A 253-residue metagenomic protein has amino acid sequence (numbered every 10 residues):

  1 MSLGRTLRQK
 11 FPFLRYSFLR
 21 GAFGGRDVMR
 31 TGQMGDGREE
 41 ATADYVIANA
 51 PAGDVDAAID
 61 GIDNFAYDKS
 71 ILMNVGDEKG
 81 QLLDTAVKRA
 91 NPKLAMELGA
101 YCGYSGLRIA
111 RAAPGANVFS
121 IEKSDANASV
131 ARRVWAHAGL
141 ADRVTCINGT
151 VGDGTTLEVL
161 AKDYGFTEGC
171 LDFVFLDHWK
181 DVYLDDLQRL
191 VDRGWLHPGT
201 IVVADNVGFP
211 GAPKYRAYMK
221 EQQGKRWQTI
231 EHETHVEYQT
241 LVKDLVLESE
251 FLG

Functional and structural regions predicted by a protein language model:
S2-V55, K69: N-terminal auxiliary segments of SAM/dcSAM-dependent transferases
N64-D77, A86-A90: Class I SAM-dependent methyltransferase Rossmann-like catalytic core, especially the SAM/SAH-binding loop
P92-Y101: Conserved class I S-adenosyl-L-methionine
G106-A110: Conserved SAM-dependent methyltransferase scaffold
N117-E122: Conserved SAM-binding motif I beta-strand of class I
S124-C170: S-adenosyl-L-methionine
F166, L171-V182: A short SAM/SAH-binding and catalytic strip from SAM-dependent methyltransferases
V182-G253: C-terminal substrate-binding/active-site "lid" region of AdoMet-derived donor-dependent transferases
